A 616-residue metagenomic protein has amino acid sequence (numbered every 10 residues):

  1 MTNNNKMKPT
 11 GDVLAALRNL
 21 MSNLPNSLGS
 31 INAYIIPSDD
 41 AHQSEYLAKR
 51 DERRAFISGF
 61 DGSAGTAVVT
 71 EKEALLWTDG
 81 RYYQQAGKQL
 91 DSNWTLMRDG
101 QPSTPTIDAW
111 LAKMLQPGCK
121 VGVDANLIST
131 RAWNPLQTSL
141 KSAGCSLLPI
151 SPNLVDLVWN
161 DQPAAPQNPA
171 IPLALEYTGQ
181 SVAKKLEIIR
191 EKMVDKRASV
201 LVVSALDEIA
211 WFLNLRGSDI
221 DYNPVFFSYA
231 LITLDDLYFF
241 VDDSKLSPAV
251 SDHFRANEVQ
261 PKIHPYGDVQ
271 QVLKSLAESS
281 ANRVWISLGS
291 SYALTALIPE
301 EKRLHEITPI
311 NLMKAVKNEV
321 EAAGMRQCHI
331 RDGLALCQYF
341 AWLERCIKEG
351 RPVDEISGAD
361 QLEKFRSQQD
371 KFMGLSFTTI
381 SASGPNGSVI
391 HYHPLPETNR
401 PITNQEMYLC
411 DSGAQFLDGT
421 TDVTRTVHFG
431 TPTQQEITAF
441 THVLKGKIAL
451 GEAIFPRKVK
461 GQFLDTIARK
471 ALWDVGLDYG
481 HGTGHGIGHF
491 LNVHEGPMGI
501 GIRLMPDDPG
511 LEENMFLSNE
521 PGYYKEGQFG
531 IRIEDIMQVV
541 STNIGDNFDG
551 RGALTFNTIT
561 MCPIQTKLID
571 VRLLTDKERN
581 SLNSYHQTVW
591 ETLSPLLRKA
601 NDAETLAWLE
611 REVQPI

Functional and structural regions predicted by a protein language model:
M1-I616: Active-site neighborhoods and metal-handling regions in enzymes and metal-associated proteins
